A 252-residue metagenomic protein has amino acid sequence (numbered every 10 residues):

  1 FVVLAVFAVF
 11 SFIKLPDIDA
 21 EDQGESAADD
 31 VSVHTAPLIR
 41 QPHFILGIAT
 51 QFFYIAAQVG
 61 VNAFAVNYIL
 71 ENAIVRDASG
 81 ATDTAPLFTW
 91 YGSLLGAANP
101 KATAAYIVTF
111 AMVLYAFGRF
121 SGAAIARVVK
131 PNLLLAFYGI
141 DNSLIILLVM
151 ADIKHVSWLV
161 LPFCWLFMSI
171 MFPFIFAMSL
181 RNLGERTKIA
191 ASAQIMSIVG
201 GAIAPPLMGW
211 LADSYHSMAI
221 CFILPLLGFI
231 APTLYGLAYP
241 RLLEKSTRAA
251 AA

Functional and structural regions predicted by a protein language model:
F1-E25, T233-P240: C-terminal membrane-cytosol helix-exit motif in multi-pass small-molecule transporters
D19-G47: Juxtamembrane intracellular "pre-TM" segments in multi-pass secondary transporters
A36-T109: Extracytoplasmic gate region of multi-pass secondary transporters
I69-L70, I125-A126, G209-S217, C221: Interfacial helix-cap and linker-helix signal at transmembrane-aqueous boundaries of multi-pass secondary transporters
F117-P131, A212-D213: Helix-to-loop junctions at the C-terminal end of transmembrane segments in multipass secondary transporters
L133-L148: Structural signature of the two symmetry-related core transmembrane helices
S169-G184: Intracellular juxtamembrane helix-capping segments at the cytosolic ends of symmetry-related transmembrane helices
N182-S217: A late C-terminal transmembrane helix in Major Facilitator Superfamily
